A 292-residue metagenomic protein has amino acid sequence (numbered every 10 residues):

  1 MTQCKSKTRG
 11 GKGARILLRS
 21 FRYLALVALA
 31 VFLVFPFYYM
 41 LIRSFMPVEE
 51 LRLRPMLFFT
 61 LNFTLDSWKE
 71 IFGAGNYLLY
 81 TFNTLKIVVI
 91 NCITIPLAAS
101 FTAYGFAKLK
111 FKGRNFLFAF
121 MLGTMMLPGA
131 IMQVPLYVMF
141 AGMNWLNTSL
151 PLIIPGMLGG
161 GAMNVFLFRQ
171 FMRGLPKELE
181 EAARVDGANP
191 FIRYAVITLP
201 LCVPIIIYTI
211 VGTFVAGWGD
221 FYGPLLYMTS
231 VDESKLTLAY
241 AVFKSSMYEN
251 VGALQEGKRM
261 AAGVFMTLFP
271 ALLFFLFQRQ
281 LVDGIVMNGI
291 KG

Functional and structural regions predicted by a protein language model:
M1-A14: Short, Lys/Arg-rich, polar N-terminal cytosolic tail immediately upstream of the first transmembrane signal-anchor
L18-G292: A structural signal for multi-pass alpha-helical bundles of membrane permease subunits that mediate small-molecule
